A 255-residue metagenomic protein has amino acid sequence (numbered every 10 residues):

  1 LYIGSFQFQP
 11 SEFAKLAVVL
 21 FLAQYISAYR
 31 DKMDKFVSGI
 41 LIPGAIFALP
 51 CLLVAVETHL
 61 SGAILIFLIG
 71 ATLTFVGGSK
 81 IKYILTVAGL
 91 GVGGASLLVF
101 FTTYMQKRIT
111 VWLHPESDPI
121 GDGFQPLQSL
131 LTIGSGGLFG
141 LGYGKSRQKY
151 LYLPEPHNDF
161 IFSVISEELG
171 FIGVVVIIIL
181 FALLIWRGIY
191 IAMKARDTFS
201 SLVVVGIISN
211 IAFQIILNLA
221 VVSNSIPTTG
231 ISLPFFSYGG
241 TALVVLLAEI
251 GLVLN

Functional and structural regions predicted by a protein language model:
L1-Q125, S163-S223, A248-L252: Hydrophobic alpha-helical transmembrane segments of multi-pass inner membrane proteins, especially in bacterial systems
Y2, Q7, S27, V54 (+5 more regions): A generic, residue-level signal for flexible/boundary positions that often mark functional hotspots
S5-A14, V56-T58, G137-G142, I231-V245: Glycine/serine-rich anion-binding loops at beta->alpha junctions that coordinate negatively charged ligand groups
R30, G136, L141-Y143, R147-L151 (+5 more regions): Residue-level recognition of conserved structural "scaffold" positions that shape functional pockets and channels
H59-I64, L141-S146, P156-N158, V175 (+3 more regions): Transmembrane helix boundary and interhelical junction motifs in multipass membrane proteins
V111, P115-N158, F162, L169-G173: TM-adjacent membrane-interface loops and short helices in multi-pass inner/ER membrane proteins
L217-N255: A juxtamembrane structural motif centered on a specific transmembrane helix
